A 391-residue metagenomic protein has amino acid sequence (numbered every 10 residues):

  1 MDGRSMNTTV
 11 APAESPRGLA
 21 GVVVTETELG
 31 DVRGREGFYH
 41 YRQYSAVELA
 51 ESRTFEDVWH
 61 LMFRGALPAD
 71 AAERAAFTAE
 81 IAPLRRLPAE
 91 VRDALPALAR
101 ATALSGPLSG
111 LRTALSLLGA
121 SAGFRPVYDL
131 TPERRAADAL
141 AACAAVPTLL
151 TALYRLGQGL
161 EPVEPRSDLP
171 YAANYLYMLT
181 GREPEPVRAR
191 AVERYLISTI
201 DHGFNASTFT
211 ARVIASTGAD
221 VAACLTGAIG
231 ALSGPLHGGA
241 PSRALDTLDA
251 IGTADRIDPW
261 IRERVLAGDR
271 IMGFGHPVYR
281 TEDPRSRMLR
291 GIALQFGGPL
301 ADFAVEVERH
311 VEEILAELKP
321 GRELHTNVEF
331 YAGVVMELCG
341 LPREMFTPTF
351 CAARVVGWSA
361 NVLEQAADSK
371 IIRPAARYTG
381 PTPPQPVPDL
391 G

Functional and structural regions predicted by a protein language model:
D2-G391: Hydrophobic alpha-helical bundle cores within soluble ligand-binding/oligomerization subdomains
